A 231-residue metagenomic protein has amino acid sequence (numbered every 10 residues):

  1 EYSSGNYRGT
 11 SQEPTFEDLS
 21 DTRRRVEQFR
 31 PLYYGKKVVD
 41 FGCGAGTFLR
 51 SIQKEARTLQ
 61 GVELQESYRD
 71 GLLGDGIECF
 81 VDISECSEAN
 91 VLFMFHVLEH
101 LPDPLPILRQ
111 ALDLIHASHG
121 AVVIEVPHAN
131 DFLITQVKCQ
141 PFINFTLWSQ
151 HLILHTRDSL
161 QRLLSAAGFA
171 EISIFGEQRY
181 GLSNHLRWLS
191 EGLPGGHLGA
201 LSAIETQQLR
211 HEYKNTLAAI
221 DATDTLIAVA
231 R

Functional and structural regions predicted by a protein language model:
E1-F95, P104-Q110, F175-E177, G192-V229: Conserved N-terminal segment of class I S-adenosyl-L-methionine
Y68, N130-F132, Q178-G181: Feature marks short, surface-exposed loop/turn motifs that line or immediately flank catalytic pockets and channel
C79, E99, D131: Active-site micro-motifs of SAM-dependent methyltransferase domains
H96, H100, H151: Histidine-centered divalent metal-coordination motifs
L105-A121: A short glycine-rich, Lys/Arg-flanked "PGG" loop and its adjoining helix->strand segment in the class I
I124-I153, D158-L163, N184-E191: Short, glycine-/aromatic-enriched active-site segment of Class I SAM-dependent methyltransferases
L163, A167-F169: A structural motif corresponding to the C-terminal end of an alpha-helix and its immediate exit/capping segment
F169-Y180: Conserved S-adenosyl-L-methionine
